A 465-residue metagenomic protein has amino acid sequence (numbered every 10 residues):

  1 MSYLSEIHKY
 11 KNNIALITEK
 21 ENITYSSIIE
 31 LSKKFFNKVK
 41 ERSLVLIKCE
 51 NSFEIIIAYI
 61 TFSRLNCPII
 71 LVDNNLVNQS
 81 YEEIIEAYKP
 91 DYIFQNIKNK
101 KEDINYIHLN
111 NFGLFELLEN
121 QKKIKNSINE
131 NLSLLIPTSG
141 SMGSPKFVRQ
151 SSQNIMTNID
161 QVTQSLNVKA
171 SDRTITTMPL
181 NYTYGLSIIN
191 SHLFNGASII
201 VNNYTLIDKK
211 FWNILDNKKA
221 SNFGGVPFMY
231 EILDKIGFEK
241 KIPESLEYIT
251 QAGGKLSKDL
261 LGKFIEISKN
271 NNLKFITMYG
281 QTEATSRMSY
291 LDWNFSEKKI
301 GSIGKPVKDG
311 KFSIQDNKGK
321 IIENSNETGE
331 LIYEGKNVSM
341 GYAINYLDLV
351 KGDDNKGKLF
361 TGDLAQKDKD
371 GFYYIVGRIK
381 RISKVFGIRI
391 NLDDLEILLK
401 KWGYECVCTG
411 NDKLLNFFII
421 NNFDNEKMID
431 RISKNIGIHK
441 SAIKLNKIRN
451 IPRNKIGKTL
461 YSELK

Functional and structural regions predicted by a protein language model:
K9-V39, E82, Q150-Q153: Conserved AMP-binding/adenylate-forming core of the ANL superfamily
T24-Y25, S133-D160: Conserved AMP-binding A3 loop
K34-N75, T177, R389: Conserved AMP-binding/adenylate-forming
M156-R173, T183-N222, V307-D309: Conserved AMP-binding/adenylation subdomain of ANL enzymes
A220-G225, D234-K298, K311: Gly/Ser/Thr-rich phosphate-binding loop
K311-E334, K351, K367-D370, N425 (+1 more regions): Conserved beta-loop-beta connector loops within the AMP-binding
E330-D393: Conserved ATP-binding/catalytic segment of the ANL
S383, T409, R431-K465: Conserved C-terminal "lid"/linker of ANL adenylate-forming enzymes
